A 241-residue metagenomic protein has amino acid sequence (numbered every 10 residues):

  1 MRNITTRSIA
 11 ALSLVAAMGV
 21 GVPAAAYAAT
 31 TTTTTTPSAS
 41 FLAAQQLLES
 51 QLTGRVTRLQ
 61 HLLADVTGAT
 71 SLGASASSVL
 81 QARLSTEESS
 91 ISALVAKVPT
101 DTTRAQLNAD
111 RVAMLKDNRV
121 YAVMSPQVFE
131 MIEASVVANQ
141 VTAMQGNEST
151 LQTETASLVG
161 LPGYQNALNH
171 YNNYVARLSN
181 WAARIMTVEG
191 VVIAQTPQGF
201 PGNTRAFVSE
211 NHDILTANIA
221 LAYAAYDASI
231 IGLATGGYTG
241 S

Functional and structural regions predicted by a protein language model:
R2, R7, P23, T239-S241: Hydrophobic packing segments in regular secondary structure
I4-S13, Y27-Y121, N180, E189 (+5 more regions): Leu/Val/Ala/Ile-rich N-terminal alpha-helices, chiefly Sec-type signal peptides and the beginnings
M18-Y27: C-terminal segment of classical bacterial N-terminal signal peptides
A29, G232-S241: Short amphipathic alpha-helical segments
T100-R205, S229, G236-Y238: Extended amphipathic alpha-helical interaction segments
L215-A217: Short, Lys/Arg-rich, disordered C-terminal segments of secreted/exported proteins that correspond to mature bioactive
